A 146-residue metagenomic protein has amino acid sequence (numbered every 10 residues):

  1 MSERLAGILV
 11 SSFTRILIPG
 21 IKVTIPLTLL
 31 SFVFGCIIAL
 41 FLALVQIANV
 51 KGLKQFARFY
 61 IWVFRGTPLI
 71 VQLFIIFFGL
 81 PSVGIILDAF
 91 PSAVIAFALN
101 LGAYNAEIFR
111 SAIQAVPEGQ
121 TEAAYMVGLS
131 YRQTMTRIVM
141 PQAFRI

Functional and structural regions predicted by a protein language model:
M1-I146: Transmembrane alpha-helices and adjacent helix-loop boundaries
